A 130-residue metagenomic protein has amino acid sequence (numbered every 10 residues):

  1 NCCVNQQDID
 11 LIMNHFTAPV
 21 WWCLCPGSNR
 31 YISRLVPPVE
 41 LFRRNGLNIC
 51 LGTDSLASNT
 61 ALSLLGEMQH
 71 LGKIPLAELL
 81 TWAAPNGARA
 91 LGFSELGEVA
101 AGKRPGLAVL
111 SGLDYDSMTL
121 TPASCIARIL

Functional and structural regions predicted by a protein language model:
N1-W21, S33-I49: Histidine/acidic residue-rich metal-binding segments in metalloenzymes
C2, N29-R30, R89, S94-G97 (+1 more regions): Flexible, active-site-adjacent loop/turn segments at secondary-structure boundaries
C2-V4, G27-N29, D54-L56: Active-site beta-loop-alpha junctions enriched in small/polar residues
Q7, R30-Y31, S58-N59, S117: Short glycine-rich, flexible loops that bind phosphorylated cofactors or substrates
W21, E67, A127-R128: Generic structural signal for residues positioned in beta-strands
C25, L35-G112: His/Asp/Glu-enriched, well-ordered alpha-helical/loop segment that forms or immediately abuts the divalent-metal
V99-A101, G106, D114-L130: C-terminal accessory subdomain/extension
